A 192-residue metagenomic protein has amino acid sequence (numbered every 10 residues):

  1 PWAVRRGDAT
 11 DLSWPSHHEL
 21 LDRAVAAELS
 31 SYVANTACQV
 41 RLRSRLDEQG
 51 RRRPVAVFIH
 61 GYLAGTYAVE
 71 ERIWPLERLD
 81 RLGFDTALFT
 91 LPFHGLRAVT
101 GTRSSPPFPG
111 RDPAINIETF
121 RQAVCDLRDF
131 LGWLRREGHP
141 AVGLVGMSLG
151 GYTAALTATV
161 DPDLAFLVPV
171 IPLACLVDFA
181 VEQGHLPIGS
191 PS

Functional and structural regions predicted by a protein language model:
W2-Q49: N-terminal cap/lid segment of alpha/beta-hydrolase-fold proteins
R52-G61: Short beta-strand element of the alpha/beta-hydrolase
H60-R121: Cap/lid segment of the alpha/beta-hydrolase catalytic domain
A114, V124-P140: Conserved acidic catalytic loop of the alpha/beta-hydrolase fold
A141-G143, F166: Residue in the alpha/beta-hydrolase core beta-strand immediately N-terminal to the catalytic nucleophile
V145-A154: Gly/Ala-rich beta-loop-alpha elbow adjacent to hydrolase catalytic centers
A155-S192: Hydrolase active-site cap/lid region
